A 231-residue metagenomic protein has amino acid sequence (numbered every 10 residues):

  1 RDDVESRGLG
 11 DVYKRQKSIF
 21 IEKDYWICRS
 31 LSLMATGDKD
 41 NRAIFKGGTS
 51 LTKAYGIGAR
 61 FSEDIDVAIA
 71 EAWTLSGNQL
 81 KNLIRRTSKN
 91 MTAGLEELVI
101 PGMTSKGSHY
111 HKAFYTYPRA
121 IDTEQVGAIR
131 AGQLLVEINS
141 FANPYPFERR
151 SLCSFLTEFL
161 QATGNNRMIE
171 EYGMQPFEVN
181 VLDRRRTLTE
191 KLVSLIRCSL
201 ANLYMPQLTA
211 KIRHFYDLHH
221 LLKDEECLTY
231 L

Functional and structural regions predicted by a protein language model:
D2-Y13: Single conserved hydrophobic/aromatic residue that forms the stacking wall/gate of nucleotide- or nucleobase-binding
D11-Q16, I65-L75: Glycine-/proline-rich flexible loop or hinge segments
D11-R42, T52: An N-terminal domain-cap segment
R15-E22, L75-Q79, L83, N180 (+2 more regions): Conserved aromatic-histidine-acidic binding/catalytic patches
C28-S32, S88, E96-Y230: Catalytic cores of NTP-dependent nucleotidyl/adenyl transfer enzymes across multiple folds
A35-I65, I69-E71: Active-site nucleotide-donor binding segment shared across nucleotidyl transfer reactions
A54-G58, N78-K81, E148-R149: Short, conserved acidic/polar surface loops in the N-terminal third of protein domains
I69-M103: Metal-dependent nucleotidyltransferase catalytic core
